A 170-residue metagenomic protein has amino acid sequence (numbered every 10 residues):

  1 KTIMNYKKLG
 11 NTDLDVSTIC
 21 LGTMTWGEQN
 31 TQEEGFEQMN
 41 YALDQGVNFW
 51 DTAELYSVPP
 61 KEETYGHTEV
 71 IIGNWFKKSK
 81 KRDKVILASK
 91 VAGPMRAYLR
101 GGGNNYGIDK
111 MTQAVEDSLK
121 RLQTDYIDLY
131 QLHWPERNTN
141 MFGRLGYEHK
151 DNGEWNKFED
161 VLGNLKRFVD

Functional and structural regions predicted by a protein language model:
T2-I86, K90, D125: N-terminal binding-site loop/beta-alpha segment at the start of enzyme catalytic domains that lines or forms
D15-I19, P94-Y98, F142-G146: A short alpha-helix capping/helix-coil boundary motif
Y56-P60, M95-R100, T139: A short acidic, helix-capping loop that chelates divalent metal ions and anchors anionic groups
K90-A92, L132-H133: Short loop/turn segments at strand-loop or loop-helix junctions that form parts of catalytic or ligand-binding pockets
L99-D170: Glycine/proline-rich, positively charged, aromatic-decorated active-site loop/lid region on the catalytic face
